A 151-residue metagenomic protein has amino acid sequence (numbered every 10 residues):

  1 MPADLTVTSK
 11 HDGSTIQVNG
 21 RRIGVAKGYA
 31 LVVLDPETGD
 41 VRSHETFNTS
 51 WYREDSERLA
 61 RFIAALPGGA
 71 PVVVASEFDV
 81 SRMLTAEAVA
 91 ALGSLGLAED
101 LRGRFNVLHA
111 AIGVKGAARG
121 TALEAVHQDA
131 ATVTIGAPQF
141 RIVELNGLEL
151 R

Functional and structural regions predicted by a protein language model:
M1-P71, S76-R151: Short acidic-hydrophobic catalytic motif
